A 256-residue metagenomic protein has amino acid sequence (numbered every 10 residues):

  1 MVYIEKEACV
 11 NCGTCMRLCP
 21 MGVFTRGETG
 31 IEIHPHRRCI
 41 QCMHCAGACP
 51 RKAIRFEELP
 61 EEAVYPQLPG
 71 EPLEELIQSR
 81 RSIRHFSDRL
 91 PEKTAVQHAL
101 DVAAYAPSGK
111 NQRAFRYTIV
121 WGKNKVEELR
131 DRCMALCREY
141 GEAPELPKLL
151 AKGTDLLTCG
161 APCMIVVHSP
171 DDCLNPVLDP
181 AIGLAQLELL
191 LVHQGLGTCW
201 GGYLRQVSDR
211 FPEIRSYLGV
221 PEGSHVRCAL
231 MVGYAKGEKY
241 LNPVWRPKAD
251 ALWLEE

Functional and structural regions predicted by a protein language model:
M1-E256: Acidic, surface-exposed loops and disordered segments
